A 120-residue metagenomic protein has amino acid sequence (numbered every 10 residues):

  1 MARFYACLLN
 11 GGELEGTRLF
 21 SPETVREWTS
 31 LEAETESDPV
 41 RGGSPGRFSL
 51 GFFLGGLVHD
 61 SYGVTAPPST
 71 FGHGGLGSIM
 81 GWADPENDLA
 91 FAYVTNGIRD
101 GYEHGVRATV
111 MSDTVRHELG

Functional and structural regions predicted by a protein language model:
M1-G120: Catalytic loop of the DD-peptidase/beta-lactamase superfamily, centered on the K-T-G motif and neighboring
